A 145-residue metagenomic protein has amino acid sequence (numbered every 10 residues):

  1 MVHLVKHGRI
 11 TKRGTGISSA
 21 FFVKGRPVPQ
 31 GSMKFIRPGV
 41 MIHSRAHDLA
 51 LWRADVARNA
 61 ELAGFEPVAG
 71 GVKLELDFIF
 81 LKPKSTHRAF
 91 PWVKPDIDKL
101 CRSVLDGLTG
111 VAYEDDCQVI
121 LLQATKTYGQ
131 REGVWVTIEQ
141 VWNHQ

Functional and structural regions predicted by a protein language model:
M1-Q145: Acidic, proline/glycine-enriched N-terminal capping motif
